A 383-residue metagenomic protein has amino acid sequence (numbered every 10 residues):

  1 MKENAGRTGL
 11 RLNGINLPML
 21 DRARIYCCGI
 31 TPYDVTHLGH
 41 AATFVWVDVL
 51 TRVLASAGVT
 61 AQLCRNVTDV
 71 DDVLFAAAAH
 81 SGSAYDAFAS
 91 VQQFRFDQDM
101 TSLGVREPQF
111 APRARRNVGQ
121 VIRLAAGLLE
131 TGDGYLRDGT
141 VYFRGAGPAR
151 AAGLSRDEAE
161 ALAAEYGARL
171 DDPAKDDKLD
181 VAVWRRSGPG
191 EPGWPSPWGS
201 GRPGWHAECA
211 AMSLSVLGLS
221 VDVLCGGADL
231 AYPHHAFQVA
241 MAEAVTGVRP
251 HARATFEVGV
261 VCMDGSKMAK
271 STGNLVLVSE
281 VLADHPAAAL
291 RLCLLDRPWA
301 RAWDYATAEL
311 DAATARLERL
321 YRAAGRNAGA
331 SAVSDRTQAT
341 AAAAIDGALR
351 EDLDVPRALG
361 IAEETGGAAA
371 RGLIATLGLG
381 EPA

Functional and structural regions predicted by a protein language model:
M1-Y33, D48, G119-A315, R326: Alpha-helical recognition segments enriched in aromatics with Gly/Pro capping that present substrate-recognition
N13-S102: N-terminal, positively charged nucleic-acid-binding surface of large information/translation enzymes
G58-T60, S102-P108, G134, S220 (+1 more regions): Surface-exposed helix-capping loop/turn segments at secondary-structure junctions
C64, P108-P112, L224-G226, R371: Short catalytic-loop micro-motif centered on adjacent basic/acidic residues
V67-D71, F96, R106-V121, D138-P148: Short, glycine/charge-rich beta-strand/loop segments that flank catalytic centers and engage negatively charged groups
A79-A84, F110-R115, G227: The substrate-binding groove and active-site-proximal loops of carbohydrate-active enzymes, especially glycoside
V261, K270-A383: Conserved nucleotide- and phosphate/pyrophosphate-binding catalytic cores in adenylate/nucleotidyl-handling enzymes
